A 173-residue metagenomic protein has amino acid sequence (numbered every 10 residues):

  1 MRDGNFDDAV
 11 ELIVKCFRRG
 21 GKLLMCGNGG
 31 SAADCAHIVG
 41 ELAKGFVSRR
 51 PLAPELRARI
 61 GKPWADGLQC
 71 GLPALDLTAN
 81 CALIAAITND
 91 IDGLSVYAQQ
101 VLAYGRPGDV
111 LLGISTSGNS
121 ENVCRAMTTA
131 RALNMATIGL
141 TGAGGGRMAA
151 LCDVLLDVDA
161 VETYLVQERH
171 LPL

Functional and structural regions predicted by a protein language model:
M1-R19: A short, well-structured juxtamembrane/interface segment
K15-Y104: Glycine-rich, small/polar surface segments that engage phosphate groups of diverse ligands
G20-G21, G108, N134: Glycine-centered short loops/turns at secondary-structure junctions
A32-A36, Y97, N119-A126, M148: Short glycine/serine/threonine-rich phosphate/pyrophosphate-binding segments that cradle anionic phosphate groups
L52-L56, A136-G145: A short glycine-rich beta-strand->turn/loop micro-motif centered on a GG-aromatic cluster
M127-N134: Surface-exposed amphipathic alpha-helices with a cationic face
T141-L173: Short alpha-helices
